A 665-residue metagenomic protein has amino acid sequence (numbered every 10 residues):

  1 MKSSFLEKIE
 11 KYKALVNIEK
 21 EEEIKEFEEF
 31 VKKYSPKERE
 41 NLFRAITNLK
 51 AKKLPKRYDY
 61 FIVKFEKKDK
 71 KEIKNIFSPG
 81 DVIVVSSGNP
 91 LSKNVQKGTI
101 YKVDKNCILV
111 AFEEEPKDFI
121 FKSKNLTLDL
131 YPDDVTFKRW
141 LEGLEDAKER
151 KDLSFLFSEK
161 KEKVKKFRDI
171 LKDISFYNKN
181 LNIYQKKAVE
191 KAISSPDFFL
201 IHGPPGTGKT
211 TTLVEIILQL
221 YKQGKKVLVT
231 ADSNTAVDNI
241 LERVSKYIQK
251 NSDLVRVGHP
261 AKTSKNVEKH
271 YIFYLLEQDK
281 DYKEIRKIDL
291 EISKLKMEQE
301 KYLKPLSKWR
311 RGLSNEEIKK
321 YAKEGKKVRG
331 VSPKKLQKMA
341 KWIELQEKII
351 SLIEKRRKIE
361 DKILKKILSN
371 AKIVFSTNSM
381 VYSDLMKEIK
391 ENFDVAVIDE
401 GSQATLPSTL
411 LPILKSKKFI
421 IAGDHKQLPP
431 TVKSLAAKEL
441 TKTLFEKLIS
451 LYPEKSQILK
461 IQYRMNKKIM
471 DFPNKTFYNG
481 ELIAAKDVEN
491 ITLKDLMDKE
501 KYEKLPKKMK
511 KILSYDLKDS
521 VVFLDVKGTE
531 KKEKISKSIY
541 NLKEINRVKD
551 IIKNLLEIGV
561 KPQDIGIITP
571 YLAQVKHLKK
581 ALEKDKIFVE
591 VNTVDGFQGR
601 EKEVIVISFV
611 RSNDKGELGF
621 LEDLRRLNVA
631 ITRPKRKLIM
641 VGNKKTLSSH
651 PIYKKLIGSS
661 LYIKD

Functional and structural regions predicted by a protein language model:
M1-L91, A371, S520, K527 (+4 more regions): Accessory interdomain/linker segments of ATP-dependent helicases and helicase-like nucleic-acid enzymes that mediate
K2-K13, N17, E21, K68-K191 (+5 more regions): Pre-ATPase regulatory/linker segments immediately N-terminal to the P-loop/RecA-like helicase/translocase core
K64, V84-S86, T99, L109-A111 (+6 more regions): Beta-strand cores of modular interaction/reader domains in eukaryotic scaffold and signaling proteins, especially PDZ
K71, S175, K362, V591-T593: Short, solvent-exposed loop/turn positions at domain surfaces that link secondary-structure elements or cap domain
V95, F112-E114, K166-L276, E344 (+3 more regions): ASCE P-loop NTPase helicase motor core
V257, Y321-E324, L459, L524-V526: Hydrophobic residues at beta-strand termini and immediately following loops that shape nucleotide-binding pockets
K280-V395, S408: Conserved helicase NTPase catalytic core signature
S379-D665: Conserved helicase motor core of SF1/SF2 NTP-dependent helicases
